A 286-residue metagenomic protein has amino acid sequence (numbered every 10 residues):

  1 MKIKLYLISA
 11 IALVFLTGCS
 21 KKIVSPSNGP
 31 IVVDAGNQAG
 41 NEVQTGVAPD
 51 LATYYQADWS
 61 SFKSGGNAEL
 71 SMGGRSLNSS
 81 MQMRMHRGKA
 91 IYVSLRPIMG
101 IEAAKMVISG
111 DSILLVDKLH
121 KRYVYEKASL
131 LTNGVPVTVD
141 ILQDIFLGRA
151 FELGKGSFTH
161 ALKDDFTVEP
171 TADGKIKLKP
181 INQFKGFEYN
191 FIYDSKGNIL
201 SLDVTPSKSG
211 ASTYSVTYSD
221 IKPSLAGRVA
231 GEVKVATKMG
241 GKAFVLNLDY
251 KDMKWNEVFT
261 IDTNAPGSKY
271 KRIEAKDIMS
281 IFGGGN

Functional and structural regions predicted by a protein language model:
M1-L7: Bacterial N-terminal signal peptides that target proteins for export
F15-G18: C-terminal motif of bacterial Sec signal peptides marking the signal peptidase cleavage site
S20-I23, F158-I273, G285-N286: Gly/Pro-enriched, hydrophobic low-complexity segments that function as extracytoplasmic propeptides/linkers
S25-M106, G110-D111: Start-of-domain marker
G36-K63, S157-K163, A172, E257-D277: Transition segment at domain starts
N67-S71, I98-G100, L115, S207-S209 (+2 more regions): Hydrophobic lipid-interacting interfaces of membrane-associated proteins
A90-D144: An acidic-aromatic
A128-D165, M279-N286: C-terminal low-complexity, charged extensions that often adopt amphipathic alpha-helices
